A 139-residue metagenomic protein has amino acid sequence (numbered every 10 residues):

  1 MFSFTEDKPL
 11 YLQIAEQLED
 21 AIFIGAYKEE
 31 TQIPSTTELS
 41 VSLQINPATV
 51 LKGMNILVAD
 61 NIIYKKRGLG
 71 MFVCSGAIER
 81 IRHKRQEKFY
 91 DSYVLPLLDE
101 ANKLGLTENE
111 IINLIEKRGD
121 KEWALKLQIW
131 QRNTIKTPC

Functional and structural regions predicted by a protein language model:
M1-Q32, E38, K88, Y93-A124 (+2 more regions): Extreme N-terminal segment that seeds HTH/winged-HTH DNA-binding domains in transcriptional regulators
Y11, S35, M71-Q86: Short, cationic-aromatic polyanion-contact patches
A26-Y27, T31, A59-G68, C74-S75: Beta-hairpin "wing" of winged helix-turn-helix
Q32-Y64: N-terminal helix-turn-helix
L43, A77-I78, K121-W123: Short secondary-structure transition/capping segments
G70-M71, I115: Conserved beta-strand edge residues that scaffold enzyme active sites
